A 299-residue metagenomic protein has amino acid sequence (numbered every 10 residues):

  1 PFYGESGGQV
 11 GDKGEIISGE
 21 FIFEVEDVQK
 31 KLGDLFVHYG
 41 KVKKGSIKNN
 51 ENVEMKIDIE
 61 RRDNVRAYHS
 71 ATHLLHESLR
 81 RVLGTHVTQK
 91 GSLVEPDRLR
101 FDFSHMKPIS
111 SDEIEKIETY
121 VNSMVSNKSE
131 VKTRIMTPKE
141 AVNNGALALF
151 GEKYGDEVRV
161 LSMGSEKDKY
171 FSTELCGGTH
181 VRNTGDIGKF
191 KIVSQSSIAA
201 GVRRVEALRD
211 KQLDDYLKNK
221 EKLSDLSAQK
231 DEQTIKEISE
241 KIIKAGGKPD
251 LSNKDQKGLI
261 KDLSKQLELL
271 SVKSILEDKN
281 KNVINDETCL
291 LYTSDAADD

Functional and structural regions predicted by a protein language model:
P1-K13, A67-R80, F171-F190, S197-V202: Conserved phosphate/anionic-ligand binding catalytic regions in large, soluble enzymes, centered on
P1-M55: Conserved nucleotide-binding/hydrolysis modules and their immediate coupling elements across P-loop/ASCE NTPase motors
V37-G40, M55-R61, R98-K107, A207 (+1 more regions): Short, hydrophobic beta-strand segments
R62-R66: Short pre-active-site segment immediately N-terminal to the catalytic Zn-binding motif
S78-G91: Active-site palm subdomain of RNA-directed nucleic acid polymerases
H86, T184-K189, V193-S294: Terminal appendage regions of diverse proteins
P96-I198, A207: Non-catalytic interaction/regulatory segments
D295-D299: A short, hydrophobic C-terminal helix/tail in secreted or cell-surface proteins
